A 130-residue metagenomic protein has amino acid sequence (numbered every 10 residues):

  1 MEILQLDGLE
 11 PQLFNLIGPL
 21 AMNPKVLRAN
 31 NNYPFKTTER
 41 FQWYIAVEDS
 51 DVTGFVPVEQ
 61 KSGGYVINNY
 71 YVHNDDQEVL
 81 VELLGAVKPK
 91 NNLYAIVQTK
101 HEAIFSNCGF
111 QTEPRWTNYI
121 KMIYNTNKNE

Functional and structural regions predicted by a protein language model:
M1-N30, N129: Short amphipathic alpha-helix that is part of the acyltransferase structural core
M22-V47: Active-site rim helix/loop that mediates acceptor-substrate recognition in acyltransferases
I45-E59, V66: Conserved beta-strand in the GNAT
V47-D49, I123-T126: Active-site beta-strand termini and strand-to-loop segments that position acidic
E59-N68, R115-N118: A conserved beta-turn-beta hairpin within the catalytic core of GNAT-like acetyltransferases that forms part
H73-K90: Conserved acetyl-CoA-binding loop-helix of GNAT-fold acetyltransferases
K88-K100: Conserved GNAT acetyl-CoA-binding A-motif
T99-N118: Conserved active-site alpha-helix within GNAT-family acetyltransferase domains
